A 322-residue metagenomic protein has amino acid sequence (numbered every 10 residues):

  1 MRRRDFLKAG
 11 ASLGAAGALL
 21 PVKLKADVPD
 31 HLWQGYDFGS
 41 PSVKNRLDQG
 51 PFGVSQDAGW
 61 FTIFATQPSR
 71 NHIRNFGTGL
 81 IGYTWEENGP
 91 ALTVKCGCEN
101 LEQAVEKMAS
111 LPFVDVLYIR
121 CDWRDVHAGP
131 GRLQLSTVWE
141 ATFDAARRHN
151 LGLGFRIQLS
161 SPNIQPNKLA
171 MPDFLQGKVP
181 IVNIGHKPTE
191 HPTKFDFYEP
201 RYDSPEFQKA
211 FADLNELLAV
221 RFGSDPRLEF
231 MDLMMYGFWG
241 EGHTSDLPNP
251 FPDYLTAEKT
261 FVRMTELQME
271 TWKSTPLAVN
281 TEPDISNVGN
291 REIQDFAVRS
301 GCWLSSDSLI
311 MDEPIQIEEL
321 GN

Functional and structural regions predicted by a protein language model:
D5-K25: N-terminal export signals
L32-Q103, A109, F113-D115, R147-L151 (+1 more regions): Catalytic-core regions of glycoside hydrolase
N100, Q134, V138, D203-L214 (+1 more regions): Soluble or luminal CAZymes and related metallo-dependent hydrolases
L111-P112, I119-N183: Aromatic-lined substrate-binding rim segments of carbohydrate-active enzymes
W123-L133, F195-K209, P250-L255: The substrate-binding groove and active-site-proximal loops of carbohydrate-active enzymes, especially glycoside
T142-R147, D196-F230, M264-L267: An active-site-proximal structural segment forming one wall of the substrate-binding cleft that immediately precedes
S161-E216: Active-site-adjacent "subsite" loops/lids of carbohydrate-active enzymes
